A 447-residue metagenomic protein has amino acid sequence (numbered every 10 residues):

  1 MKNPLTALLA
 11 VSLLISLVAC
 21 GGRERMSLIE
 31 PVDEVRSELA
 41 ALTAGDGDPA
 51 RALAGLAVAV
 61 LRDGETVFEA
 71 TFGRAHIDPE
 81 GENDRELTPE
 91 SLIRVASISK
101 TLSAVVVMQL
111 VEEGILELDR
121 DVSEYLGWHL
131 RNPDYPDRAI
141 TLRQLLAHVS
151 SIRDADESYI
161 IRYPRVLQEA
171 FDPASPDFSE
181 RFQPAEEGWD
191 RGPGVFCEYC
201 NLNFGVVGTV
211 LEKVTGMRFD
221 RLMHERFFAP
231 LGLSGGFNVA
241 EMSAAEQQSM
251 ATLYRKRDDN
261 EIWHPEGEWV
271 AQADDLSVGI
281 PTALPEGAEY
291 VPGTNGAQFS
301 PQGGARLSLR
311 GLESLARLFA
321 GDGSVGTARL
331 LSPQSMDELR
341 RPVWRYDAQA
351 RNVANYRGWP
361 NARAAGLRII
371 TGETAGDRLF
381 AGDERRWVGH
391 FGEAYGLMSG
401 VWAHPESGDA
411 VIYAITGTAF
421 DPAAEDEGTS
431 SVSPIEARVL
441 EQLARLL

Functional and structural regions predicted by a protein language model:
M1-L8: Bacterial N-terminal signal peptides that target proteins for export
V18-A19: C-terminal motif of bacterial Sec signal peptides marking the signal peptidase cleavage site
E30-I93, I115: Short, conserved catalytic-motif segment at the N-terminal edge
R36-T43, V58, G64, R94-D119 (+3 more regions): Active-site SXXK
H76, D134-D383: Short, surface-exposed loop or secondary-structure junction motifs that flank catalytic or metal-binding residues
L118-P133, A229-L231: Short, glycine/proline-biased beta-turn/loop segments that scaffold the active-site neighborhood
G321, S335, R340-V353, A419-L447: Short, gly/Ser/Thr-rich active-site loops of penicillin-recognizing serine hydrolases
M398-H404, G408-A424: Short, well-ordered beta-strand elements
